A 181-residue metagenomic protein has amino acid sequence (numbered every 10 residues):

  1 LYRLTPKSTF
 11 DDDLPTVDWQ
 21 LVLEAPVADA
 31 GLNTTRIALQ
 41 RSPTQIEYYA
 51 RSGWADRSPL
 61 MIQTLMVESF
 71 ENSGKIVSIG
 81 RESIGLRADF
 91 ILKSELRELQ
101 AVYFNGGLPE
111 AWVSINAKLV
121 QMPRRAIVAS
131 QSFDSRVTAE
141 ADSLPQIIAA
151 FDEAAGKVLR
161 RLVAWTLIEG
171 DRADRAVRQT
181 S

Functional and structural regions predicted by a protein language model:
L1-D12, T16, S73-R124: Surface-exposed short loop/turn segments
L1-P59, I168-S181: A structural "domain/chain start" motif
P26, E95-Q100, D134-R136: Generic short beta-strand segments
I46-G53, P123-A164: Short secondary-structure boundary motifs at beta->alpha junctions and helix caps
